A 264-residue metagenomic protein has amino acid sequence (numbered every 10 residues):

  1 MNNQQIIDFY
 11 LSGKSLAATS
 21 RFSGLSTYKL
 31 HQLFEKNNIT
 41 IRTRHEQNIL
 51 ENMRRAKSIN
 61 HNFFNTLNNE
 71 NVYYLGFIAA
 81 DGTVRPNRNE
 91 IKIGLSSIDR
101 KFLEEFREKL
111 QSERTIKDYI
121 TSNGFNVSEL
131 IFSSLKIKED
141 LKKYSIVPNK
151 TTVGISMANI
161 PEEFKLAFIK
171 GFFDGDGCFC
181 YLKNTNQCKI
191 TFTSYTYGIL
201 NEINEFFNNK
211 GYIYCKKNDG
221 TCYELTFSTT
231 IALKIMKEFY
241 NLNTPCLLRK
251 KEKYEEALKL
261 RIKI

Functional and structural regions predicted by a protein language model:
M1-I264: Internal intein/HINT superfamily modules and their associated LAGLIDADG
